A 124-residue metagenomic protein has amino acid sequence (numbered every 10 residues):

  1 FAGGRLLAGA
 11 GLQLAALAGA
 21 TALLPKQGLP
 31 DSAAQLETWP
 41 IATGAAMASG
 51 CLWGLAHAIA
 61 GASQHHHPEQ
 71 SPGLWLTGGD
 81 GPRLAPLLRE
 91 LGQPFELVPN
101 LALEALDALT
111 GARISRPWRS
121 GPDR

Functional and structural regions predicted by a protein language model:
F1, E90-P94: A glycine- and small-aliphatic-rich helix-loop capping segment at beta-alpha/alpha-beta transitions that lines
G3-M47, L109, R113: Glycine-rich phosphate-binding loop plus the immediately following alpha-helix
L7, L87-E90: Short amphipathic alpha-helical segments
A22-K26, L52, H57-P68, R89 (+1 more regions): Generic secondary-structure signature for well-ordered alpha-helical cores
A34-G73, F95, A102: Adenine-nucleotide phosphate-binding core of ATP-dependent small-molecule kinases
S49, S71-L88: Glycine-rich phosphate-binding loops at beta-strand->alpha-helix junctions
L52, P94-R124: Glycine-rich phosphate-binding/hydrolytic loop that grips phosphoryl groups
